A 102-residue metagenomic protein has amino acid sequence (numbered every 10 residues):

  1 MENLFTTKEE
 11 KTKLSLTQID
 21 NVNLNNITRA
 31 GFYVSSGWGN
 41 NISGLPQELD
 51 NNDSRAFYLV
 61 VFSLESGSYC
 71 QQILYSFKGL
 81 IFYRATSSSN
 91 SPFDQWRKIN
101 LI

Functional and structural regions predicted by a protein language model:
M1, L101-I102: Short intrinsically disordered terminal tails
E2-G79, S88: Glycine-rich, flexible loop motifs
S91-L101: Trp- and S/T/G-rich repeat-edge/linker motifs of beta-rich repeat architectures
